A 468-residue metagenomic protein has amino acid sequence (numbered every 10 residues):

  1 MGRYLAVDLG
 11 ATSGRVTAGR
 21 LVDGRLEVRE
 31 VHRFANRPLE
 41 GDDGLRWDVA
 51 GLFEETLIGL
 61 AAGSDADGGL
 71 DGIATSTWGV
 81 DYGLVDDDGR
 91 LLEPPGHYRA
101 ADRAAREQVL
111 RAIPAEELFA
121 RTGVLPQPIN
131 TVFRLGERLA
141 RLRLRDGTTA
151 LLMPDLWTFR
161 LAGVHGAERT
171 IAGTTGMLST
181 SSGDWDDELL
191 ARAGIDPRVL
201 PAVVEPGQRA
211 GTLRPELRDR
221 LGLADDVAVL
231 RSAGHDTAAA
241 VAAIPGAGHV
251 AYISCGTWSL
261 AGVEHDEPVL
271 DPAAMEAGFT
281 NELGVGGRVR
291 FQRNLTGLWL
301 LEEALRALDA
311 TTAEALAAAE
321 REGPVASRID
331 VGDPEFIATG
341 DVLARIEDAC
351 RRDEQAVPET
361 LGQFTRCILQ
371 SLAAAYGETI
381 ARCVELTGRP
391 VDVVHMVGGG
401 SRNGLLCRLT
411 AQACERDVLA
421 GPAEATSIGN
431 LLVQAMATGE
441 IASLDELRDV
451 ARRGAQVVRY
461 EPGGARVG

Functional and structural regions predicted by a protein language model:
M1-E93, D146, R218-D219, L223-L230 (+1 more regions): N-terminal glycine/serine-rich phosphate-binding loop of ATP-dependent small-molecule kinases, especially carbohydrate
L5-A6, A18, L110-T122, F133-L152 (+9 more regions): Active-site core segments that coordinate phosphate-bearing ligands/cofactors across diverse enzyme families
D42-R46, A115-L125, V199: Short glycine/proline- and acidic residue-enriched helix-loop micro-motifs that form flexible lids or anion-recognition
D65-Y98, T122-I129, T158-S179, A202-E205: Short beta-strand-loop/turn "lid" adjacent to the catalytic site in phosphate-handling enzymes
G69-T77, T149, L386-G398: Short glycine-rich phosphate-binding loop at a beta-alpha junction
S76-D81, P206-G207, C255-W258, V393-R402: Glycine-rich beta-strand-to-loop/alpha-helix junction loops that act as flexible
G96-P114: Short alpha-helix plus adjacent loop in nuclease-associated cores
